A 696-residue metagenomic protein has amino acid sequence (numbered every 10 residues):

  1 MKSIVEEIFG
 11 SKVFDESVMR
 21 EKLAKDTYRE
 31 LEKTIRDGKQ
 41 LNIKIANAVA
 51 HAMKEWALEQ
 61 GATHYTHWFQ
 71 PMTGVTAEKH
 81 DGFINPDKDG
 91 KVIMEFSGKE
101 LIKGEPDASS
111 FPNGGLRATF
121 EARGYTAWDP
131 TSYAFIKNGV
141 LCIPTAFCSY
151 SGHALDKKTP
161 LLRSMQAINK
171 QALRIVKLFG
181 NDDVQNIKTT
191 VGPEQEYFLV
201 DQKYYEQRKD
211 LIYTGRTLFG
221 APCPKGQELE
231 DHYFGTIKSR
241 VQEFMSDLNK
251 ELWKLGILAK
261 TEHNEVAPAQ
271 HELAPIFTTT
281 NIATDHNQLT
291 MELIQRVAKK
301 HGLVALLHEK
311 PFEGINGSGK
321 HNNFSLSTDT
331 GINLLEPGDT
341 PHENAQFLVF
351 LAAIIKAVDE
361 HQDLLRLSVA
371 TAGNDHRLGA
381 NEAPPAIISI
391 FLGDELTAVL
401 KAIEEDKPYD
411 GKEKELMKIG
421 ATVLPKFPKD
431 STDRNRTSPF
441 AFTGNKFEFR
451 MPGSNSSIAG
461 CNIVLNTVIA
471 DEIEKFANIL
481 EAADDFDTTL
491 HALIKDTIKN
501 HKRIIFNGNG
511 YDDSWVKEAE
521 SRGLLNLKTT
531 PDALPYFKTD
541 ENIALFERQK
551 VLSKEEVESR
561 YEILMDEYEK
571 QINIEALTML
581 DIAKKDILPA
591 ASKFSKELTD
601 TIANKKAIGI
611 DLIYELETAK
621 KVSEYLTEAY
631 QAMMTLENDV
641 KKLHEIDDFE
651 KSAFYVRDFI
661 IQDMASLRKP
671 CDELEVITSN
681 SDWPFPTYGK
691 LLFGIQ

Functional and structural regions predicted by a protein language model:
M1-I8, G694-Q696: Basic/polar N-terminal segments that are highly enriched at the extreme N-terminus, encompassing both cleavable
I4-D15, T34-R36, P224-Y233: Gly-rich Lys/Arg/Thr-decorated short loops/hinges at beta-loop-alpha junctions or inter-strand turns that position
F9-E121: Active-site core of metal-dependent hydrolases
I45-V49, F69-P71, K99-E100, F147 (+4 more regions): Active-site-proximal loop/turn and secondary-structure-junction residues that shape catalytic pockets, frequently
A62, T66-Q70, H286-K300, G319 (+4 more regions): Hydrophobic/aromatic-rich, well-ordered segments within soluble, folded domains that form packed cores
A122-L307, N316-G319, L326-E562: Glycine-rich, acidic/polar active-site loops that bind/position phosphate-bearing ligands
L211-I212, N287, E309-K310, E336-T340 (+5 more regions): Composition- and surface-driven signal marking solvent-exposed, interaction-prone regions in large proteins
T497-Q696: C-terminal amphipathic alpha-helical interaction region
